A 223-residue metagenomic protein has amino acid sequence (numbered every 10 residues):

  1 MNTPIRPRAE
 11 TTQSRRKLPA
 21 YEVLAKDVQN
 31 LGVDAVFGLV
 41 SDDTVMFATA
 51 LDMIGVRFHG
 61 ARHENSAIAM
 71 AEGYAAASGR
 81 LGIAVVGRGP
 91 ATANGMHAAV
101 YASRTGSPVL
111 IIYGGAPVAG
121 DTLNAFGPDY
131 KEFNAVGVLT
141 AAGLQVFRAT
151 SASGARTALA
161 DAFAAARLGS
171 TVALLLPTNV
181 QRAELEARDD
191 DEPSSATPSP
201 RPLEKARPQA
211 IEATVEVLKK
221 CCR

Functional and structural regions predicted by a protein language model:
N2-R223: N-terminal alpha/beta PP-like core and its mobile active-site loop of ThDP/TPP-dependent enzymes
